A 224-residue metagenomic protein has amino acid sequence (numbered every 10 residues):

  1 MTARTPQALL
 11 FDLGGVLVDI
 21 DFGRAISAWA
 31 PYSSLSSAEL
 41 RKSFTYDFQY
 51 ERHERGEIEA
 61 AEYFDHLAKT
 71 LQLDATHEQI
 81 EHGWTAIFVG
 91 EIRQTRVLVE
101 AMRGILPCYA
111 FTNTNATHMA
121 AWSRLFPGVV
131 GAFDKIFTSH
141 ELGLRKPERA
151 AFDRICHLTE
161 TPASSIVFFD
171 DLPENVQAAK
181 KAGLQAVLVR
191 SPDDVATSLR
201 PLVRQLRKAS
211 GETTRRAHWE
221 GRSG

Functional and structural regions predicted by a protein language model:
M1-Q7, F11, N115-A116, A120-G224: Asp-based, Mg2+/Mn2+-dependent phosphohydrolase catalytic module
T2-V97, G104, N115-M119, P201: N-terminal helical cap/lid subdomain that shapes the substrate entry/recognition surface in HAD-like hydrolases
D12-G15, G56, M102, A110 (+2 more regions): Generic structural signal for small/hydrophobic residues in well-ordered secondary structure, especially within
E100-R103, E160: Residue-level signal for alpha-helix termini/capping positions
G104-I105, A132: Structured helix-beta-strand junction loops
P107-Y109, Q185: Proline-centered loop/turn at the N-terminus of a beta-strand
